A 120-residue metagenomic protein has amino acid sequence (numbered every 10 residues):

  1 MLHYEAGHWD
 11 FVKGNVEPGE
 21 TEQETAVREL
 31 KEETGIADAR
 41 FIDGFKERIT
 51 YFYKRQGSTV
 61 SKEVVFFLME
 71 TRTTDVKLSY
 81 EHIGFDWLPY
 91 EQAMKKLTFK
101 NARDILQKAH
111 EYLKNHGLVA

Functional and structural regions predicted by a protein language model:
M1, F66-L68, W87: Conserved hydrophobic/aromatic beta-strand scaffold that supports enzyme active sites
M1-V12: N-terminal strand-loop-strand
F11-F45: The catalytic Nudix box helix
V16, T71, V76, Y90: Hydrophobic pocket-lining residues within nucleotide cofactor-binding pockets
G35-T74: Active-site segment of metal-dependent pyrophosphate-handling enzymes, primarily the Nudix hydrolase catalytic core
E70-R72, F99-D104, K108-K114: Glycine-aromatic-enriched surface loops/turns that form tight recognition elements
K77-Q107: NUDIX/MutT-family hydrolases
A120: Catalytic cores of nucleic-acid ligases and guanylyltransferases
